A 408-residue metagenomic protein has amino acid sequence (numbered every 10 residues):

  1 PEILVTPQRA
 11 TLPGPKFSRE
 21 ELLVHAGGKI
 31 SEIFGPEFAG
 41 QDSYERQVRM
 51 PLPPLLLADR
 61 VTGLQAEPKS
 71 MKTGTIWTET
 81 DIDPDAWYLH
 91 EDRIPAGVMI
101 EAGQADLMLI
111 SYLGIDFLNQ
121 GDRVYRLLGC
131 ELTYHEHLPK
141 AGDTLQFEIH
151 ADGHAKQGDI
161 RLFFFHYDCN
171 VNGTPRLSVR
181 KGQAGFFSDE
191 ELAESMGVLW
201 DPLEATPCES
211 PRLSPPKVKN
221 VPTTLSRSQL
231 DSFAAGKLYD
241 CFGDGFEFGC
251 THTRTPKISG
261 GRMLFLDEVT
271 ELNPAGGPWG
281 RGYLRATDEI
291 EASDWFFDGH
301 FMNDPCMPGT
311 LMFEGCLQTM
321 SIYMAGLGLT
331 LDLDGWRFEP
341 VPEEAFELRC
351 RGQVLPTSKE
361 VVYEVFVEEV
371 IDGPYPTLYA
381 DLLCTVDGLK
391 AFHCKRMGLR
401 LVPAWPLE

Functional and structural regions predicted by a protein language model:
P1-G97, L118, D122-R123, T133-A141 (+7 more regions): Non-catalytic linker/capping segments at the edges of enzyme domains
A96-L118, T310-F313, L317-G328: Beta-strand/loop-rich accessory regions of lumenal/periplasmic or secreted enzymes, predominantly carbohydrate-active
L138-Q146, M312, V354-V362: Short nucleic-acid-contacting surface segments enriched for D/E, G, S/T with interspersed K/R
E148-I149, E364-V367: Glycine-rich and small/hydrophobic secondary-structure elements
E344-F346: N-terminal export/assembly segments and adjacent metallocofactor-ligating motifs of anaerobic energy-metabolism
